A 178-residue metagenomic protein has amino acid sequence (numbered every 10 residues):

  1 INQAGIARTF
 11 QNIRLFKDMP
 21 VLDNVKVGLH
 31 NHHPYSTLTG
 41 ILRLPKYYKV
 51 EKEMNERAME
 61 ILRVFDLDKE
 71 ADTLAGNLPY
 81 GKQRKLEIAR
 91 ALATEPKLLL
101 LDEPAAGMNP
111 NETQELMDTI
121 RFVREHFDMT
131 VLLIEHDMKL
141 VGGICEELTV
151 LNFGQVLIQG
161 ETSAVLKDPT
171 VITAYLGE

Functional and structural regions predicted by a protein language model:
I1-E178: Glycine-rich phosphate-binding loops of nucleotide-dependent enzymes
